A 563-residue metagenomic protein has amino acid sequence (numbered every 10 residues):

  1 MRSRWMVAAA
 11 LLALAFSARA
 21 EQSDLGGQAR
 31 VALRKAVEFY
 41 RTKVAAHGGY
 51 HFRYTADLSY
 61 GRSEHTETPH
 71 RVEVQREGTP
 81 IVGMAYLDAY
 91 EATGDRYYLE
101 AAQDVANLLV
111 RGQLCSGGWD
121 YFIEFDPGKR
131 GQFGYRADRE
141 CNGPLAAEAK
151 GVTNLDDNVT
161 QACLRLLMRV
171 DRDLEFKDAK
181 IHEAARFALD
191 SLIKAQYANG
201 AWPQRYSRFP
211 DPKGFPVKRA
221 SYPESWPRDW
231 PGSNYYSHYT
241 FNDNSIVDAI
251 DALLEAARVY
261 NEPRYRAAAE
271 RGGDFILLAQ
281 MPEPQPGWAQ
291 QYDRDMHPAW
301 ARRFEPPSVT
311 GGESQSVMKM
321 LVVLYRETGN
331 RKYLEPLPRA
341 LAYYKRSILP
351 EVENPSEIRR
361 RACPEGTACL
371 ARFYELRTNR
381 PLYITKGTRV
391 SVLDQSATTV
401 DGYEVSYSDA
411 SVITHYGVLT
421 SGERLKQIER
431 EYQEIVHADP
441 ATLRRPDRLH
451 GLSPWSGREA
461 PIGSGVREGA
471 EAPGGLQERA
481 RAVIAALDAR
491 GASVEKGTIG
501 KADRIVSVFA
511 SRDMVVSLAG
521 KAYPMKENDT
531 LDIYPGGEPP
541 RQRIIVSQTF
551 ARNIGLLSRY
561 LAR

Functional and structural regions predicted by a protein language model:
M1-A8: Bacterial N-terminal signal peptides that target proteins for export
A9-R19: Hydrophobic h-region of N-terminal signal peptides that target proteins for export in Gram-negative bacteria
E21-F39, N142-P144, A162-F187, W230-P231 (+8 more regions): Terminal, non-catalytic domain-edge segments
K43-V247, R266, Q280-S308, E353-D409 (+1 more regions): Extended ligand-binding groove/face enriched in aromatic
R111, L278, K345-S347: Short, mixed-charge aromatic SLiMs
